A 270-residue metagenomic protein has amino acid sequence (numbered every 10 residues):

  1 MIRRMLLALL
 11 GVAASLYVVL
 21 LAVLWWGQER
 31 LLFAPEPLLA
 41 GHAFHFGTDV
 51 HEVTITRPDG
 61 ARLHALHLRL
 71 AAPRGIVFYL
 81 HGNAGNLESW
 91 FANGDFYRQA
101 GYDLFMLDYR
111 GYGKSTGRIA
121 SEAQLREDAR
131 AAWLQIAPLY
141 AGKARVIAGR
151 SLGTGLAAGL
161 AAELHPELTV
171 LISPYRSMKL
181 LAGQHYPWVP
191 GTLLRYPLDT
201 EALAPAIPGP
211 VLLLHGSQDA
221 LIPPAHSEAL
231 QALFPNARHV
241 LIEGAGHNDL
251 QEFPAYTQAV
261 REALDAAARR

Functional and structural regions predicted by a protein language model:
L9, A13-T56: An N-terminal hydrophobic leader/cap segment in hydrolases
P58, R62-Q135: Membrane-embedded segments
N93, T200, G209, P223-A232: Short alpha-helix in the alpha/beta-hydrolase fold that links the catalytic acid
Y140-S151: Alpha/beta-hydrolase fold nucleophile elbow
P166, V170-L180, T200: Active-site nucleophile loop of the alpha/beta-hydrolase fold
A206-P208, L213-H215, D219: Short beta-strand/loop motif that positions the catalytic acidic residue of the alpha/beta-hydrolase fold
Q218-I222, H247: Acidic catalytic loop of the alpha/beta-hydrolase fold
A245-A255: Catalytic histidine-centered segment of alpha/beta-hydrolase-like enzymes
